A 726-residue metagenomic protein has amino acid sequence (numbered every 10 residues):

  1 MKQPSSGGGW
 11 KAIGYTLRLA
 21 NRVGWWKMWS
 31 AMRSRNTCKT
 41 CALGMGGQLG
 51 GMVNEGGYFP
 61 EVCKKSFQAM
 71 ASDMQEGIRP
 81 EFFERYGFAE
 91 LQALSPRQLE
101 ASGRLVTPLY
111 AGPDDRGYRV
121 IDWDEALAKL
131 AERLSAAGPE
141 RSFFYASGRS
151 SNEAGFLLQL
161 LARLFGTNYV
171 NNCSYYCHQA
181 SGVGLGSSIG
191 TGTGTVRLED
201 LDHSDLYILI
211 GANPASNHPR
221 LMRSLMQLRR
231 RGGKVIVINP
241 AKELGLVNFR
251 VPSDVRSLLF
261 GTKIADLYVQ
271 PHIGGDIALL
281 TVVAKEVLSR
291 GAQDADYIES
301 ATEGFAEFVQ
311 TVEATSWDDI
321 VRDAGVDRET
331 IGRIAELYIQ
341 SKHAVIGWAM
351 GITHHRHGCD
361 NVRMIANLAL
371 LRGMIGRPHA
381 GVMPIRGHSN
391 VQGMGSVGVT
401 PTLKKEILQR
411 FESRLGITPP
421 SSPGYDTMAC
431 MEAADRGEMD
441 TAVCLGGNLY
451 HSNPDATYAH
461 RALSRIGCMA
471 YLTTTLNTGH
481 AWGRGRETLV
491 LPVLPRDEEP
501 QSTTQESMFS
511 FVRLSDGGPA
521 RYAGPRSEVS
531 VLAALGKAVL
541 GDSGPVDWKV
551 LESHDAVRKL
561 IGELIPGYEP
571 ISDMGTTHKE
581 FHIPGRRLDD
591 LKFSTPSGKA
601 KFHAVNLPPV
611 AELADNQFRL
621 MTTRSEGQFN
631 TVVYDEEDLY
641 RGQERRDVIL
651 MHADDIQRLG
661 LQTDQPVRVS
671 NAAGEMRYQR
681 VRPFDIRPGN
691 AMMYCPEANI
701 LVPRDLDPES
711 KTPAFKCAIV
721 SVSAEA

Functional and structural regions predicted by a protein language model:
M1-G47: Intrinsically disordered, low-structural-confidence terminal and linker regions
M1-K11, G103-S389, V397, F411-L588 (+1 more regions): Cofactor-pocket helix-loop regions in the catalytic cores of large enzyme subunits
G44-S66: Iron-sulfur (Fe-S) cluster-binding segments and ferredoxin-like electron-carrier domains, especially [2Fe-2S]
A69-G117, L127: Low-complexity, highly charged intrinsically disordered N-terminal segments that act as targeting/localization
L94, Q98-G112, F618-V648: Glycine-rich loop/turn
N361, V550-L639: Long, low-complexity segments enriched in small/aliphatic residues
D685-E697: Short, solvent-exposed secondary-structure boundary/capping segments
I700-V720: Glycine- and charge-enriched low-complexity intrinsically disordered segments
